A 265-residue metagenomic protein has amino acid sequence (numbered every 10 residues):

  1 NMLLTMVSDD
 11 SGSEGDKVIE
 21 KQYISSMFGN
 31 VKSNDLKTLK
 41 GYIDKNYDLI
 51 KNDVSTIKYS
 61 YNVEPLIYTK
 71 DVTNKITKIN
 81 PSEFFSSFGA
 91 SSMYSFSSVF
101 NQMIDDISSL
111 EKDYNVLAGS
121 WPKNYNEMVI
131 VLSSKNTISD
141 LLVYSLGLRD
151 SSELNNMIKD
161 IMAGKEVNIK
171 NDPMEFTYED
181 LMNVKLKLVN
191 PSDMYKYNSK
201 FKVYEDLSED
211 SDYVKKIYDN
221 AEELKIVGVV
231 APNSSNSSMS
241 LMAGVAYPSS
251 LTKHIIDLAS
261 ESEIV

Functional and structural regions predicted by a protein language model:
N1-V265: Basic-flanked hydrophobic alpha-helices used for secretion and membrane insertion
